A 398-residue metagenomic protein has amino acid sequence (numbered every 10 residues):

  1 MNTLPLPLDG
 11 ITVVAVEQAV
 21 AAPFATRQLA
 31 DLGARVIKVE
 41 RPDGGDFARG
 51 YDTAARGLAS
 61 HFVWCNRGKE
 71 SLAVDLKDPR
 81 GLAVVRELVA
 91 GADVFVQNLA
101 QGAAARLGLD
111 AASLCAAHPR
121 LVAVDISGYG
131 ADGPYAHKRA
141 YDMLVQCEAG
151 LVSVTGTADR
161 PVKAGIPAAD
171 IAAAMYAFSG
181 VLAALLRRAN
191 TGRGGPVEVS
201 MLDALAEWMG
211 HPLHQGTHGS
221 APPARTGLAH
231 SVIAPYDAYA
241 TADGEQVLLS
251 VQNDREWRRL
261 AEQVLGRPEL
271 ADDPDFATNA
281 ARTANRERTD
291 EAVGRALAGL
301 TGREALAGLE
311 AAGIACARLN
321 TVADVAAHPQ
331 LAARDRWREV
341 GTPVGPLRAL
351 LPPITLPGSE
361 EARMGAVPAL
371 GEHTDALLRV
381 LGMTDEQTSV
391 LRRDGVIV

Functional and structural regions predicted by a protein language model:
M1-N190, R225, A292, A369 (+1 more regions): N-terminal helix-loop segment corresponding to the beta1-alpha1 unit of nucleotide/adenylate-binding folds
M1-T12, A240-A242, D324-V398: Terminal low-complexity tails and localization/encapsulation signals of metabolic enzymes
D43, Y129-G130, M201-A206, D243-E245 (+2 more regions): Glycine-rich beta-alpha junction loops
F62, T226-S231, D237-A238, L249 (+3 more regions): Short Gly/Pro-enriched turn/cap motifs at secondary-structure boundaries
A131, A158-I166, A189-L205, A224-S231 (+1 more regions): Conserved Rossmann-fold dehydrogenase catalytic segment
A174-G194, E207-T217, A261-G266, A271: Oxidoreductase and adenylate-handling cofactor-binding alpha/beta cores
P235-A312, C316: Aromatic-enriched alpha-helical interface/lid elements that frame and gate functional surfaces
E310-L331: Conserved PLP cofactor-binding pocket of PLP-dependent enzymes
